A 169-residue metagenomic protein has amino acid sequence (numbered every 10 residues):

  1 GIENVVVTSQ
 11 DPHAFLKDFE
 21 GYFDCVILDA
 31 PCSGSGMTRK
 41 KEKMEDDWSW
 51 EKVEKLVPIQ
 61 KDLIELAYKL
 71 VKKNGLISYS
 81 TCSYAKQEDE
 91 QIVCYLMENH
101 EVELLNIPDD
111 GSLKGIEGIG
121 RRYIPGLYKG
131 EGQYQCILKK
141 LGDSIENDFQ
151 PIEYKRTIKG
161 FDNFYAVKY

Functional and structural regions predicted by a protein language model:
G1-Y169: S-adenosylmethionine
